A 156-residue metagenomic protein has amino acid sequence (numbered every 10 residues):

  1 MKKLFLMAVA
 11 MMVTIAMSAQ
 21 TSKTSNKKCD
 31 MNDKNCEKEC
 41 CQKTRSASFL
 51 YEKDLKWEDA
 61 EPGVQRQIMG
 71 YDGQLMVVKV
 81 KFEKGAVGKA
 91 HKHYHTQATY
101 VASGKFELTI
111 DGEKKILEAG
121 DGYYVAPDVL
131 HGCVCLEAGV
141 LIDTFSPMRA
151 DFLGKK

Functional and structural regions predicted by a protein language model:
M1-T24: Bacterial Sec-dependent N-terminal signal peptides
K34-Q74, G154-K156: A short, N-terminal "cap"/entry segment at the start of jelly-roll beta-barrel domains of the cupin/DSBH fold
M76-K92: Conserved short histidine dyad/triad with adjacent acidic residue
Y94-F106, D111: Glycine- and acidic-residue-biased ligand/ion/polar-headgroup-sensing regions
A102-S103, E118-A119, E137: A cytosolic small-molecule/anion-sensing beta-strand core signal
E113-P127: Short acidic-glycine-tyrosine-enriched beta hairpin
P127-D151: Ligand-binding loop in jelly-roll beta-barrel domains
